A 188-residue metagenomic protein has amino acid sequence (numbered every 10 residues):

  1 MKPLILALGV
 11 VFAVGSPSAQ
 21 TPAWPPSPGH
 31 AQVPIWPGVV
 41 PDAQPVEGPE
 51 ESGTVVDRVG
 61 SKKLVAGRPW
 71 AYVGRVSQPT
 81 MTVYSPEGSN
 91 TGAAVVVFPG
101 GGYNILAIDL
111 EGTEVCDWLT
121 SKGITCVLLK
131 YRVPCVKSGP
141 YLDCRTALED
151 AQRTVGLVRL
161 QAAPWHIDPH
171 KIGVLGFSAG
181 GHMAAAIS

Functional and structural regions predicted by a protein language model:
I5-G15: Bacterial N-terminal signal peptides
G38-P86, A93: Aromatic- and Gly/Pro-rich amphipathic surface segment
V39, P99-N104: Active-site glycine-rich loops that stabilize anionic/oxyanionic intermediates across multiple enzyme folds
T91-G100: Short beta-strand element of the alpha/beta-hydrolase
G100, S178-G181: Active-site loop->helix "elbow" adjoining a glycine-rich segment at hydrolase catalytic centers
I108-L128: Short amphipathic alpha-helix adjacent to the substrate-entry channel of hydrolases
L142-T146, L157-V174, S178: Gly/Ser-rich "nucleophile elbow"/oxyanion-hole loop immediately N-terminal to the catalytic nucleophile in hydrolases
R159, G181-S188: Short glycine-enriched nucleophile-adjacent loop and the immediately C-terminal alpha-helix near the catalytic center
